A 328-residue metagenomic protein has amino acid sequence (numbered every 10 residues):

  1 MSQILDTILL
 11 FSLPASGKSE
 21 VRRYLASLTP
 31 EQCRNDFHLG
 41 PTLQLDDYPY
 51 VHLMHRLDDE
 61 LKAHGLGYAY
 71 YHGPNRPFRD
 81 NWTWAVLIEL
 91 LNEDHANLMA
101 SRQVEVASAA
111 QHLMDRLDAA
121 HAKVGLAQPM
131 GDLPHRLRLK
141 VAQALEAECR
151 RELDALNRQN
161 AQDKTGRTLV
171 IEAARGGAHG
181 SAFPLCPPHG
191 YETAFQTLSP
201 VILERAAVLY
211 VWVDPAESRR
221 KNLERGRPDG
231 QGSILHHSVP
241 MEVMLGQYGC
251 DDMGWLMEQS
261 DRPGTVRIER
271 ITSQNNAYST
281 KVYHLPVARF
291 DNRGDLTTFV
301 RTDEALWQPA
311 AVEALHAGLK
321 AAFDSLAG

Functional and structural regions predicted by a protein language model:
M1-G328: Glycine-rich phosphate-binding loop of ATP-dependent small-molecule kinases
